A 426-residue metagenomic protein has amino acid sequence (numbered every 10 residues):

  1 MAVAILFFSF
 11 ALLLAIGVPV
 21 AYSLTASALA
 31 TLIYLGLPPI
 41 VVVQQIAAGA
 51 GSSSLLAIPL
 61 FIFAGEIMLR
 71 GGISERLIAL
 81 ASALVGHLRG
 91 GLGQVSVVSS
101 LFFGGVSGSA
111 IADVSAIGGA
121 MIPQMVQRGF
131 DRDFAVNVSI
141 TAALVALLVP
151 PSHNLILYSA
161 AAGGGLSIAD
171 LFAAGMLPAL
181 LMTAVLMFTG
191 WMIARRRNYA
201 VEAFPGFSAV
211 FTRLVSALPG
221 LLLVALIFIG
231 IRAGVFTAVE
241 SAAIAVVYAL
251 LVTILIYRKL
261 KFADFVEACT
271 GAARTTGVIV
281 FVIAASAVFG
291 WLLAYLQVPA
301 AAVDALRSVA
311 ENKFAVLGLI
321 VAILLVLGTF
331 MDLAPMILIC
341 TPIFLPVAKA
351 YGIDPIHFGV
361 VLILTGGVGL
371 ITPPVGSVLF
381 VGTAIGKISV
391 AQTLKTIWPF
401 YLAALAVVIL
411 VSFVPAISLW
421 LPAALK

Functional and structural regions predicted by a protein language model:
M1-K426: Alpha-helical transmembrane segments of multi-pass membrane transport proteins
